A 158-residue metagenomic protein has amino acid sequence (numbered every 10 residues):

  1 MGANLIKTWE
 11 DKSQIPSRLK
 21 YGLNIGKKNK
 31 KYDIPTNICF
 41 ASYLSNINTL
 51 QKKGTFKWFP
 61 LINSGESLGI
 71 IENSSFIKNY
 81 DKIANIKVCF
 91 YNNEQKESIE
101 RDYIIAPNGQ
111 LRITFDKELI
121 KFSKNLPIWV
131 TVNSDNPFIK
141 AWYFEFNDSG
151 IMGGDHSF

Functional and structural regions predicted by a protein language model:
M1-F158: Gly/Pro-rich, tryptophan- and cysteine-flecked surface segments typical of secreted/extracellular proteins
